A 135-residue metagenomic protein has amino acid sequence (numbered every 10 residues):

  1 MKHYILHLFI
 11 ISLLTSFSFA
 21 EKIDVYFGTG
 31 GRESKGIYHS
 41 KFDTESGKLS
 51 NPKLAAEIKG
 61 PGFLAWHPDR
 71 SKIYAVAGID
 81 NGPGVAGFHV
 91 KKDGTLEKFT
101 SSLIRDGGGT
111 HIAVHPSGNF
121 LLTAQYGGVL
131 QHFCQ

Functional and structural regions predicted by a protein language model:
A20-E21, H67-R70, V114-G118: Residue-level detector of Asp-centered blade-edge/turn motifs that repeat once per structural unit in beta-propeller
A20-F42: An edge-strand/N-cap motif at the start of beta-rich repeat modules
G30-R32, G78-D80, Y126-G127: Short loop/turn segments immediately following the C-termini of beta-strands
E33, G60-G62, G108: Beta-rich catalytic cores
S40-G47, F88-T95, F133-Q135: Short loop/turn segments immediately following beta-strands, especially the blade-tip and inter-blade linker loops
S50-A56, E97-L103: A short beta-strand motif characteristic of beta-propeller blades
